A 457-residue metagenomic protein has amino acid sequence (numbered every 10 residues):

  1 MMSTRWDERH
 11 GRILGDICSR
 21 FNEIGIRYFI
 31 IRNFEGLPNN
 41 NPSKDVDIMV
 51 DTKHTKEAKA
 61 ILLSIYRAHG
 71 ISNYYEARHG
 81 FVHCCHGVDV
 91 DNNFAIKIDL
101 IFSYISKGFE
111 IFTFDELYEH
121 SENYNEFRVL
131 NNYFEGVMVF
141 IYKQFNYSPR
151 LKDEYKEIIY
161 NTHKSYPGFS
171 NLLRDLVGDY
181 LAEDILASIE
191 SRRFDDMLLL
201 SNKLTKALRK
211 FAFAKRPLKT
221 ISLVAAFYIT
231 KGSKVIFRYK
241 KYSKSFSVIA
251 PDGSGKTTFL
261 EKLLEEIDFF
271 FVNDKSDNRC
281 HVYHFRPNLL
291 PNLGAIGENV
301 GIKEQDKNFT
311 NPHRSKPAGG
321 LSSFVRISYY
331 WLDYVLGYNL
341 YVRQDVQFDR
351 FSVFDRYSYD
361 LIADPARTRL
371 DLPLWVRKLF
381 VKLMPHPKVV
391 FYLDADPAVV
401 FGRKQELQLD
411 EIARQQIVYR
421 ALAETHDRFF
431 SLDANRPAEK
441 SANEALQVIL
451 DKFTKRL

Functional and structural regions predicted by a protein language model:
M2-V46, V50-K244: Conserved NTP-donor binding/palm subdomain of two-metal-ion nucleotidyltransferases/polymerases, i.e., the charged
N202-L218, A398-L457: NTP-dependent small-molecule kinase module
P251: P-loop (Walker A) phosphate-binding loop of NTP-binding proteins
K256: Conserved lysine of the Walker
F259: Hydrophobic positions on the alpha1 helix immediately C-terminal to the Walker A/P-loop
F270-L293: Short beta-strand-centered segment that lines the nucleotide-binding/catalytic pocket of NTP-utilizing
P287-T368, L374: ATP-dependent small-molecule kinase phosphotransfer cores that center on conserved nucleotide phosphate-binding segments
R356-A421, F430, A434-N435: A glycine- and Lys/Arg-enriched "phosphate-lid" helix/loop adjacent to the NTP-binding pocket of small-molecule kinases
